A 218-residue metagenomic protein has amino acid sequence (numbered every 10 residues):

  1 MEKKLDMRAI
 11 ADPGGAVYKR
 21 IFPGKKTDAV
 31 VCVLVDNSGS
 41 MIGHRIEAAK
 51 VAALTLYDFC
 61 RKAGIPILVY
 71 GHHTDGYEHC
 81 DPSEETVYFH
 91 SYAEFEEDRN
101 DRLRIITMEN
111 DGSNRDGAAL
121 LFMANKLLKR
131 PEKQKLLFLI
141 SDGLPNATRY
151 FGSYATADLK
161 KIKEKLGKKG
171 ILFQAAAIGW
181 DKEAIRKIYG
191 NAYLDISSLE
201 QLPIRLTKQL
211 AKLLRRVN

Functional and structural regions predicted by a protein language model:
M1-N218: Acidic, glycine-rich A-domain
